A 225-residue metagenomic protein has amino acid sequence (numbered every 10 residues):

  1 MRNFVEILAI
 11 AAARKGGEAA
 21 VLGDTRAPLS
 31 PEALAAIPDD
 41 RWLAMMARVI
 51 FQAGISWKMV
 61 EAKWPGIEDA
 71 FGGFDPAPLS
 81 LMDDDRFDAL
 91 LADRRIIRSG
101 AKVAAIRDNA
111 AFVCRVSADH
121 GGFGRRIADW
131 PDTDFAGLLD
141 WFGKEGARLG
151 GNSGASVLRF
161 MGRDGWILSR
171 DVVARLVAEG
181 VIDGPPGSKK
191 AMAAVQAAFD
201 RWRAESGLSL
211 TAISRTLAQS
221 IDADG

Functional and structural regions predicted by a protein language model:
M1-P28, I127-G225: C-terminal accessory module of base-excision DNA glycosylases/AP lyases that mediates lesion recognition and DNA
M1-S99, V103, T216-G225: N-terminal polyanion-binding entry modules of DNA glycosylases/AP lyases and select other DNA-binding proteins
D40-A44, P65, G100-R107, A136 (+3 more regions): Non-catalytic, well-ordered alpha-helical scaffold segments
G54, F71, S117, E179-G180: A generic secondary-structure signal for well-formed alpha-helical elements
G72-R148: Alpha-helical ds-nucleic-acid-binding substructure associated with the helix-hairpin-helix region of base-excision DNA
